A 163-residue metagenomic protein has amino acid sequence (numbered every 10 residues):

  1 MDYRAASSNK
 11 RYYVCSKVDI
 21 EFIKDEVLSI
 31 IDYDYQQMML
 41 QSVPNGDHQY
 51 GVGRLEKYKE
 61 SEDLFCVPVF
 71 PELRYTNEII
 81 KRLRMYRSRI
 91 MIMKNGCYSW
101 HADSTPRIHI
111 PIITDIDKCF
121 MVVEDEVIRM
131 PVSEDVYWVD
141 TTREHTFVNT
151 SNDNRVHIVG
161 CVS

Functional and structural regions predicted by a protein language model:
M1-I80: Non-heme Fe(II)/2-oxoglutarate
R74-N95: A short glycine-rich, His/Asp/Glu-containing loop-to-beta-strand
Y86, S104-P106, N154: Residues that flank catalytic or metal-binding motifs in active/ligand-binding sites
I92-M93, A102-K118: Short, conserved beta-strand element in jelly-roll/cupin
C97, K118, Y137, T142-V148: Histidine-centered metal-chelating micro-motifs
H101-S104, V123, N149-N152: Short glycine/proline-enriched turns and hinge-like loops at secondary-structure junctions
I108-P111, V136-W138, N152-S163: A short hydrophobic beta-strand segment most commonly corresponding to one strand of the jelly-roll/cupin
P111-V132: A short beta-strand-loop-beta hairpin characteristic of the jelly-roll/cupin
